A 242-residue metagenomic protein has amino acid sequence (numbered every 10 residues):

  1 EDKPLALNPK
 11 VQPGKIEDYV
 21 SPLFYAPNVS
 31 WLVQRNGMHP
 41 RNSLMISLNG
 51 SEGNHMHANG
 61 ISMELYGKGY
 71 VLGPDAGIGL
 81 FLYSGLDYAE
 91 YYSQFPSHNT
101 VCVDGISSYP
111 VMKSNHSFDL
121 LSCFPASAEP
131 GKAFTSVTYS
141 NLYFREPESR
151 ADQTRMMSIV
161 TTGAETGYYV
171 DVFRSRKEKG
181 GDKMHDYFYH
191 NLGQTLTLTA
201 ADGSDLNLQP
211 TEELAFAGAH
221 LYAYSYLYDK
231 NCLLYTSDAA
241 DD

Functional and structural regions predicted by a protein language model:
E1-N207: Catalytic and substrate-binding regions of extracellular carbohydrate-active enzymes, especially polysaccharide lyases
D186-L234: Charge-rich, low-complexity intrinsically disordered segments
Y235-D242: Conserved small/polar residues in nucleotide/adenosyl-binding loops
